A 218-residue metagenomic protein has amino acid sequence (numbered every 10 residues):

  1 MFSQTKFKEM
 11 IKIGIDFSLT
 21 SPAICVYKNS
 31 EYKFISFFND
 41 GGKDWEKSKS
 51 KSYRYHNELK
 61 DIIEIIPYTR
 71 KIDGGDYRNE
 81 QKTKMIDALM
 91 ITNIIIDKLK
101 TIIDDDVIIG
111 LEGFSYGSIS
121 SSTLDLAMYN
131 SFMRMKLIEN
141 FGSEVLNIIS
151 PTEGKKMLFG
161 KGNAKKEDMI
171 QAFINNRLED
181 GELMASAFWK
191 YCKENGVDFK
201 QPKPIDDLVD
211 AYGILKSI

Functional and structural regions predicted by a protein language model:
F2-I218: Phosphate- and other anionic-substrate recognition elements at nucleic-acid/protein interfaces
